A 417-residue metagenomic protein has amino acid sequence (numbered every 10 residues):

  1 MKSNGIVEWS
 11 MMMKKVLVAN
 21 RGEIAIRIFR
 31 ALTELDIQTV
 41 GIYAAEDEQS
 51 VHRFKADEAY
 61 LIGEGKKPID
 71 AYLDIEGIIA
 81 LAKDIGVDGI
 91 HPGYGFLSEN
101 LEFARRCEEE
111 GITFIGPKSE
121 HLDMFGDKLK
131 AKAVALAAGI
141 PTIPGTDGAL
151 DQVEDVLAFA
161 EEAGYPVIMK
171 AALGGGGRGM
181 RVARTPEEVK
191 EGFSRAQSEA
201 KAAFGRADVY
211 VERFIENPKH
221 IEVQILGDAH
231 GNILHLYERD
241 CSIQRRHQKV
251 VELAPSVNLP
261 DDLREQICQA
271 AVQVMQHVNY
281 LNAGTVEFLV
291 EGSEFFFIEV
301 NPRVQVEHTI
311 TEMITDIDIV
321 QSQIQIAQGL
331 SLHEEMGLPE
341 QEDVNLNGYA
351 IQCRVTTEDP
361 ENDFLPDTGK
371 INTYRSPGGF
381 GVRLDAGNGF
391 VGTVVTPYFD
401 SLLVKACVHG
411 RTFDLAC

Functional and structural regions predicted by a protein language model:
K2-A137, L150-A158: ATP-binding N-terminal substructure of ATP-dependent carboxylate-amine bond-forming enzymes
W9, V18-T39, A59-Y60, K83-I85 (+6 more regions): ATP-dependent carboxylate activation and anion-phosphoryl transfer catalytic cores that bind Mg-ATP to form
P68-D70, L122, G179, E307-I310: A generic structural signal for short coil/turn motifs at secondary-structure boundaries
E110-G111, A163-G164, E188: Short alpha-helix boundary/capping motifs
G145-T146: Conserved beta3 strand of the protein kinase N-lobe
F159-I168: Acidic/histidine-enriched active-site and ligand-binding environments that engage anionic O-linkages
